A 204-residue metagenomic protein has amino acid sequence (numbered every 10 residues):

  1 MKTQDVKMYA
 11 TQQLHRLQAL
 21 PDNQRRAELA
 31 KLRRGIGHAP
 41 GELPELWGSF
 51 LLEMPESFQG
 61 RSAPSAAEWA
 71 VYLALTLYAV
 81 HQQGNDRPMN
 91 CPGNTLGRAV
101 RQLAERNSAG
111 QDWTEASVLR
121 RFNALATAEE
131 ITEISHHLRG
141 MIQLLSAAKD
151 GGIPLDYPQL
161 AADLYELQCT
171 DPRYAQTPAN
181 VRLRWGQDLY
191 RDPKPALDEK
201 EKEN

Functional and structural regions predicted by a protein language model:
M1-N23: Short, extreme N-terminal leader segments that mark the start of a protein/domain
Q12-Q13, E28-K31, R121, G140: A general alpha-helix detector
H15-Y78: N-terminal interaction modules that seed assembly of large macromolecular complexes
L17, P21, I36-A39, Q82 (+4 more regions): Short, flexible helical or helix-coil boundary motifs
E56-R106: Aromatic- and glycine-enriched beta-alpha-beta binding-site module
M89, N94-L167: Conserved binding-pocket/active-site segment within a compact domain
D150-N204: Alpha-helical oligomerization segments
